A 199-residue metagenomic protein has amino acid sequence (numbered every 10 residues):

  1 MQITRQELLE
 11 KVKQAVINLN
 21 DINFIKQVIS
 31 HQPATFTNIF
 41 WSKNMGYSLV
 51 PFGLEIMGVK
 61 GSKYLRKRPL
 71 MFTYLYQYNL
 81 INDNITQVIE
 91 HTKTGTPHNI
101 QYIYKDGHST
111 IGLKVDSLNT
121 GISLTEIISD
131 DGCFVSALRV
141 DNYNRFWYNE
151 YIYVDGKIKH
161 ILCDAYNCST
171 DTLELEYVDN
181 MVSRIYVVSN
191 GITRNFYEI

Functional and structural regions predicted by a protein language model:
M1-I199: Buried hydrophobic residues that stabilize the cores of well-folded domains
